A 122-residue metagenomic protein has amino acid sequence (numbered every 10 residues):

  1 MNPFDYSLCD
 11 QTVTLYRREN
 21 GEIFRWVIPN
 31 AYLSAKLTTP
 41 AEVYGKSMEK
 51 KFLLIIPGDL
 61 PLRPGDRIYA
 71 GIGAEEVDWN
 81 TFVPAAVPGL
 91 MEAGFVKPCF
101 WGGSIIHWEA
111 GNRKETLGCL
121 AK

Functional and structural regions predicted by a protein language model:
M1-I55, V87-P88, F95-K122: N-terminal disorder-to-order initiation segments that are Gly/Lys/Arg-biased and fold into the first beta/loop/alpha
D59-G94: Short, acidic/charged, Gly/Pro-enriched secondary-structure junctions
